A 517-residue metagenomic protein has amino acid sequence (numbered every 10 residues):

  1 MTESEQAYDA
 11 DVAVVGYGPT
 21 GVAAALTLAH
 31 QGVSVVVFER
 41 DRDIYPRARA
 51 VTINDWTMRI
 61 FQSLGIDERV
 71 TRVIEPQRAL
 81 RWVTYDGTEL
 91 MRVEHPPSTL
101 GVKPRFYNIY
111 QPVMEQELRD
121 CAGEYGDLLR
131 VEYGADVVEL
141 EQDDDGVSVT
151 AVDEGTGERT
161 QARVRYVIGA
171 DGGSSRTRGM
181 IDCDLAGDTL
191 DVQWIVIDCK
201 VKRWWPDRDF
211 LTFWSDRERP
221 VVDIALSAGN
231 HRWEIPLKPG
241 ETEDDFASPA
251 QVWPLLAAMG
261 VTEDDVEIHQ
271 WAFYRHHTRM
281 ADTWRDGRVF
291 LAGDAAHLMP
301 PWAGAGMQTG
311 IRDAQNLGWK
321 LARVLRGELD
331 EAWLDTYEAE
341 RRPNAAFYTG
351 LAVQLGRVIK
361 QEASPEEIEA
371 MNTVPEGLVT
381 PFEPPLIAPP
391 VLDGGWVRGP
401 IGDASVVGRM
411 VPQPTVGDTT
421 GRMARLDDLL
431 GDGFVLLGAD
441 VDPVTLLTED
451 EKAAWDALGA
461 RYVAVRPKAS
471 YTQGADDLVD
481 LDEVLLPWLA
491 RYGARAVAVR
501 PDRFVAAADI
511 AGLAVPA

Functional and structural regions predicted by a protein language model:
T2-D11, V15, H30-Q31, T84-G87 (+6 more regions): Helical substrate-recognition/capping region of FAD-dependent monooxygenase/halogenase enzymes
Y8-A10, T156-Y166: Core beta-strand elements of the Rossmann-like FAD/NAD(P) dinucleotide-binding domain in flavoenzyme oxidoreductases
G21-V22: N-terminal Rossmann-fold NAD(P) dinucleotide-binding loop
A29-R49: Glycine-rich FAD pyrophosphate-binding loop
R49, N54-Y125: Active-site-adjacent segment of FAD-dependent monooxygenases/related oxidoreductases
R72, R119-D120, Y166, A170-H276: Conserved FAD-binding catalytic core of PHBH/FMO-like flavoproteins
Y133-V147: A conserved short coil-to-beta-strand element within the FAD-binding core of flavoproteins
D245-T309, L329, N344, Y348-L351: FAD/FMN-dependent oxidoreductases across multiple families
